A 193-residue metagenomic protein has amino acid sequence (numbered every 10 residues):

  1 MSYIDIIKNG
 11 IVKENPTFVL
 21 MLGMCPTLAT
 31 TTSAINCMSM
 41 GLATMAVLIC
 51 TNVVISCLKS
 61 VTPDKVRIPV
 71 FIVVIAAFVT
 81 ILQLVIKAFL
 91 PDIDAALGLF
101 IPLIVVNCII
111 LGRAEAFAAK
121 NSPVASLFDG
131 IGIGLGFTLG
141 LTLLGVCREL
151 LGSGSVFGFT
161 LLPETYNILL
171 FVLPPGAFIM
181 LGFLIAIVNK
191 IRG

Functional and structural regions predicted by a protein language model:
I4-D5, A125-G193: C-terminal transmembrane helix-loop-helix hairpin of multi-pass membrane proteins
I7-F18: N-terminal membrane topogenic signal
L22-L28, T44-M45, I49, A76-Q83 (+3 more regions): Hydrophobic core segments of alpha-helical transmembrane domains in multi-pass membrane transport and ion-translocation
A34-C50, V70, D94-V105, P175: Structural signature of hydrophobic alpha-helical transmembrane segments
L48-I49, V53-V85: A glycine-rich, hydrophobic loop/mini-helix early in the fold
T51-D64, L111-N121, I187-I191: C-terminal ends of transmembrane helices
P63-I75, A96-P102, S126-D129: Cytoplasmic-side transmembrane-helix entry/capping segments in multi-pass membrane proteins
I81-A96: Transmembrane alpha-helix boundary signature
